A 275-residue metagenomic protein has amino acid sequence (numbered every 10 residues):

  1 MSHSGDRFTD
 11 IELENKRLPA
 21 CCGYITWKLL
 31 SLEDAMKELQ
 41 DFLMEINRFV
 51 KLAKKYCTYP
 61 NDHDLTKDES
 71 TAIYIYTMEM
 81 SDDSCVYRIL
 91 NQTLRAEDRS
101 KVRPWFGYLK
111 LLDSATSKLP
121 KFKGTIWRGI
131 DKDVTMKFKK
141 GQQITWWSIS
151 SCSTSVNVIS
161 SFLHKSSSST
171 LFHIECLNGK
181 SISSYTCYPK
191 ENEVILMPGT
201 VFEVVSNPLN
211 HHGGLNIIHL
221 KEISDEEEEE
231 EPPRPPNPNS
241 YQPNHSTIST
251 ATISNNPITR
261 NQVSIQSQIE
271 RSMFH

Functional and structural regions predicted by a protein language model:
M1-W27, V194-H275: Cys-His-centered catalytic/binding microenvironment captured across papain-like cysteine peptidases and homologous
E12-E14, E33, E38, E45 (+9 more regions): Glutamate identity and glutamate-enriched acidic tracts
E33-Y185: Internal glycine-rich, Lys/Arg-flanked active-site/core loops of soluble domains
K140-Q142, H164-S167, Y185-P189, L209-N210 (+2 more regions): Surface-exposed beta-strand edges and their flanking turn/coil or helix-capping segments
N157-I159, K190, N207-L209: Short beta-turn/strand-loop junction motif enriched in small, turn-promoting residues
S184-P198: Short aromatic-glycine motifs in intrinsically disordered, low-complexity regions
